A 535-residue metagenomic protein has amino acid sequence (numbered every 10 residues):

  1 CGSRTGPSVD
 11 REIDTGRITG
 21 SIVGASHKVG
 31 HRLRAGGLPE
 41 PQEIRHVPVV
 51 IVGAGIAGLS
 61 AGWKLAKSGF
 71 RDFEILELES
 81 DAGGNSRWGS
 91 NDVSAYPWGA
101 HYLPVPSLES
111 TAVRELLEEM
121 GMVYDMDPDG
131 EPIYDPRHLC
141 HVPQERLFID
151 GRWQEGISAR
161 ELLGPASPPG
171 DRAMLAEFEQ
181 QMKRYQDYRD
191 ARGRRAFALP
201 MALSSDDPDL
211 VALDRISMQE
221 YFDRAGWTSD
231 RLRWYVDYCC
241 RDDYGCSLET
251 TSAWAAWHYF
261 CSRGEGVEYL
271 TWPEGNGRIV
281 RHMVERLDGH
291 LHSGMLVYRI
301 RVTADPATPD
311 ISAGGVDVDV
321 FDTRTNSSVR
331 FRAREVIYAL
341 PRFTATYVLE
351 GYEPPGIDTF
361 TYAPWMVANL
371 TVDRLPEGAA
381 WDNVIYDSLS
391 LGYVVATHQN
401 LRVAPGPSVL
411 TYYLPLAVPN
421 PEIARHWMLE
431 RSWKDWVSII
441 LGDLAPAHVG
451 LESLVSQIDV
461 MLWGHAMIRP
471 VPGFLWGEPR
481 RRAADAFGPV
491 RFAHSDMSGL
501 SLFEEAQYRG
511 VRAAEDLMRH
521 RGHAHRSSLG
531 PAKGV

Functional and structural regions predicted by a protein language model:
R4-L38, D150, G156-L162, E377-V535: Conserved flavin/dinucleotide-binding core of flavoenzymes
I44-I75: N-terminal Rossmann-like FAD-binding beta1-loop-alpha1 element of flavoenzymes
A66-D92: Glycine-rich FAD pyrophosphate-binding loop
S90-S94, G99-L103, R342-E350, H525-G534: Catalytic cores of eukaryotic secretory-pathway lumenal/extracellular enzymes that build and remodel glycoconjugates
S94-R184: Dinucleotide-binding Rossmann-like beta1-alpha1 core, especially the glycine-rich loop that anchors the ADP
K183-I311, G315, T323: Active-site/ligand-binding neighborhood in enzyme catalytic cores
S293-Y413, A447: Mid-domain catalytic core of redox enzymes that form a hydrophobic substrate pocket/lid adjacent to a catalytic redox
